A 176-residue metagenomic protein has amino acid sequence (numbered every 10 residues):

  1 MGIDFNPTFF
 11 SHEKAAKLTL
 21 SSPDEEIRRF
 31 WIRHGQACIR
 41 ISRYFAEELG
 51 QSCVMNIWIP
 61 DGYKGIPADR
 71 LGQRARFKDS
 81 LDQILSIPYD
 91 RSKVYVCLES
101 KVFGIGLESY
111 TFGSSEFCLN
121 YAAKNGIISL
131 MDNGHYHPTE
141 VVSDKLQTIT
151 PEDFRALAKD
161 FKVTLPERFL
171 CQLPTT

Functional and structural regions predicted by a protein language model:
M1-S129, Q172: Active-site acidic/histidine proton-transfer and metal-coordination neighborhood in alpha/beta enzyme cores
G134-H135: Short, glycine/acidic-enriched loop or turn micro-motifs at the edges of active sites
T139-T148: Histidine/acidic-residue-rich catalytic or RNA/ligand-binding cores of hydrolases and nuclease-related proteins
T150-T176: C-terminal accessory extensions appended to soluble enzyme cores
